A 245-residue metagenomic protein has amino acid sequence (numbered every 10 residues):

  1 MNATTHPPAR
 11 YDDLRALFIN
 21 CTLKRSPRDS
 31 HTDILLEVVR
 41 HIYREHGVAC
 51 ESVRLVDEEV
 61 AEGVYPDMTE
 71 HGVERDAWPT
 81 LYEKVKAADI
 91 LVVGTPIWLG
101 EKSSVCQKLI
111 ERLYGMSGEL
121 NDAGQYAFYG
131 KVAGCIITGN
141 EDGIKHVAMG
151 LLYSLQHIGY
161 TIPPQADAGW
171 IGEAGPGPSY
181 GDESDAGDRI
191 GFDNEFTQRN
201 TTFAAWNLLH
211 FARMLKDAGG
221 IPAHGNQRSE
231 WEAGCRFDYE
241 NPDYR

Functional and structural regions predicted by a protein language model:
M1-A123, G187, G191-R245: N-terminal beta1-alpha1-beta2 submodule of the flavodoxin-like/Rossmannoid cofactor-binding fold
S30, D122-G177, F196-R199: Short, glycine-/small-residue-rich phosphate/pyrophosphate-handling segment
E59-V64, E173-E183: Short acidic/His/Gly/Ser-rich catalytic and metal-binding motifs that mark active-site loops of diverse hydrolases
H71, T161, S179, E183-S184 (+1 more regions): Short alpha-helix boundary/capping motifs
